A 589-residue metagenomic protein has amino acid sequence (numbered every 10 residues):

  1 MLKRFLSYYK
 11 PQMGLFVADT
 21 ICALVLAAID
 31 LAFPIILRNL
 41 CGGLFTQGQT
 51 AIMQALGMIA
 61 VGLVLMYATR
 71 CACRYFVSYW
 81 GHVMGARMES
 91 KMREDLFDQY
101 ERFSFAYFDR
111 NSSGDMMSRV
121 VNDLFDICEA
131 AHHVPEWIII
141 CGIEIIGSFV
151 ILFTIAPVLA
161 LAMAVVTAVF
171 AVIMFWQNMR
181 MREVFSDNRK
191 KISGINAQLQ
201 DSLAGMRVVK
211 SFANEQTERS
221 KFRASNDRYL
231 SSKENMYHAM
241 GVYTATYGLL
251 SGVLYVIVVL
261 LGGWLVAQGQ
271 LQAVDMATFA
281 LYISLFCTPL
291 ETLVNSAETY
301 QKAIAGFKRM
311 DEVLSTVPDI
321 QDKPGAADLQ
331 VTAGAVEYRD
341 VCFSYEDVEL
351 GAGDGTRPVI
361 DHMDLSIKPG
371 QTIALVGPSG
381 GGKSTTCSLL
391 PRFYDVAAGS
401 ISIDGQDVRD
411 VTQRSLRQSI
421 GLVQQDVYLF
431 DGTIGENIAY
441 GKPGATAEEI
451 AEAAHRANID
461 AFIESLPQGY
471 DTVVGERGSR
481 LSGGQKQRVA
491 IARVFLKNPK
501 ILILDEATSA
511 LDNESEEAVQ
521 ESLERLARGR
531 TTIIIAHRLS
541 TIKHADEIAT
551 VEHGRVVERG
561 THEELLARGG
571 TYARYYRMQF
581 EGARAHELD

Functional and structural regions predicted by a protein language model:
Y9, V77, G81-G85, E101-I146 (+1 more regions): Juxtamembrane loop-to-helix connectors within ABC transporter transmembrane domains
P11, L15-V25, G62-M66, H133-D187 (+2 more regions): Transmembrane helices of ABC transporter permease
F16-F76, F153-V158, G269-A273: Transmembrane helix-loop-helix hairpins at lipid-water interfaces of multipass membrane proteins, especially the type-1
T46, I52-Q54, I151-V165, A239-K308 (+1 more regions): Helix-loop-helix
L96, Y100, V209, M310 (+1 more regions): Helix-loop junctions and hydrophobic alpha-helical segments within the transmembrane domains of large membrane
Y100, F222, Y338-D340: Conserved catalytic Walker-motif region of ABC-type ATPase nucleotide-binding domains
F105-A106, N122-A131, P135, I139 (+9 more regions): An intracellular "coupling" helix at the cytosolic face of ABC transporter transmembrane type-1 domains
L329-D589: ABC-type nucleotide-binding domain
